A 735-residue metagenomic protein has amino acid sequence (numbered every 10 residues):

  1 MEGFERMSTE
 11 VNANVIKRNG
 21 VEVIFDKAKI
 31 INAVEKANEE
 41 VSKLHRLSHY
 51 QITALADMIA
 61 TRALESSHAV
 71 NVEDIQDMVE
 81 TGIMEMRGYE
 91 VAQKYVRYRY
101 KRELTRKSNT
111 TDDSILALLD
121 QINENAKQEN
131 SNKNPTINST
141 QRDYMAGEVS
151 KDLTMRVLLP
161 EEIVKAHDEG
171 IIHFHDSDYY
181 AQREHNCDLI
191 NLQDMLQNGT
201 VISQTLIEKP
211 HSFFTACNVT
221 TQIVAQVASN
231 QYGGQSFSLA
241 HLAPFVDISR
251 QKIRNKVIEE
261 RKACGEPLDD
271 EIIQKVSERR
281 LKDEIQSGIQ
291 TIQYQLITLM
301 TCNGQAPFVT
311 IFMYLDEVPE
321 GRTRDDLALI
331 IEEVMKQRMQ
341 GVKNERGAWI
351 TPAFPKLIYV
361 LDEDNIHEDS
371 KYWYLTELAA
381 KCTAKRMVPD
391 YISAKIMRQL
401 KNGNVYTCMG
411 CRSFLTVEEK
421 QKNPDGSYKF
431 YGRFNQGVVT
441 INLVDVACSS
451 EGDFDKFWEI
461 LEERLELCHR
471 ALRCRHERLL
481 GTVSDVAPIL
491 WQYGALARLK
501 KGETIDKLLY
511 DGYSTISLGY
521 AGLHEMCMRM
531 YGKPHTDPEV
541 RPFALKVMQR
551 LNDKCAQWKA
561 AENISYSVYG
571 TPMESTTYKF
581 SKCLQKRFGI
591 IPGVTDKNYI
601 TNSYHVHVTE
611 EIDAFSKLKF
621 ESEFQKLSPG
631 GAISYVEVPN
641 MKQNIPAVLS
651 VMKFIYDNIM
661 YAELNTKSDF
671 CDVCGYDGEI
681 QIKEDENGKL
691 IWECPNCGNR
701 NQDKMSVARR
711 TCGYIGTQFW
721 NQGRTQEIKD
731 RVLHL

Functional and structural regions predicted by a protein language model:
E2-Q121, K729-H734: Charged, amphipathic alpha-helical regulatory modules used for macromolecular assembly or allosteric control
D26, K683, T711-Y714: Conformational switch/transducer regions in large eukaryotic molecular machines and scaffolds
Y50, V70-E73, S514, P538 (+1 more regions): Short, solvent-exposed positions on alpha-helices
K101-G512, R529, K533, D537-R700 (+1 more regions): Conserved catalytic cores of very large enzyme subunits
I516-R529, Q549, R710: Contiguous, well-ordered alpha-helical segments that form the cores/surfaces of helical PPI scaffolds
N696-L735: Long insertion/accessory domains within large nucleic-acid-processing enzymes
